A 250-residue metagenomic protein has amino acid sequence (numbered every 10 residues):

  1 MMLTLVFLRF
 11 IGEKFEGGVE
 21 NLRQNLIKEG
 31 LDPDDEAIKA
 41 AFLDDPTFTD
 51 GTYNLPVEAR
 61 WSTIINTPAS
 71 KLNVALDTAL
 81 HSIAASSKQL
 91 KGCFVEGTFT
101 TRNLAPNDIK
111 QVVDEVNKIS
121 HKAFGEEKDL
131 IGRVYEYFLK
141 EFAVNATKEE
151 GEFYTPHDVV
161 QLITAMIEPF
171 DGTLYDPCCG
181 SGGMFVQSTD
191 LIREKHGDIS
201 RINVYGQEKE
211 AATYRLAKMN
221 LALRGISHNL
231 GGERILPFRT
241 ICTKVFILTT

Functional and structural regions predicted by a protein language model:
M2-F170, N229-C242: Non-catalytic, mostly N-terminal accessory regions of nucleic-acid modification and defense proteins
E149-L248: Conserved S-adenosyl-L-methionine
